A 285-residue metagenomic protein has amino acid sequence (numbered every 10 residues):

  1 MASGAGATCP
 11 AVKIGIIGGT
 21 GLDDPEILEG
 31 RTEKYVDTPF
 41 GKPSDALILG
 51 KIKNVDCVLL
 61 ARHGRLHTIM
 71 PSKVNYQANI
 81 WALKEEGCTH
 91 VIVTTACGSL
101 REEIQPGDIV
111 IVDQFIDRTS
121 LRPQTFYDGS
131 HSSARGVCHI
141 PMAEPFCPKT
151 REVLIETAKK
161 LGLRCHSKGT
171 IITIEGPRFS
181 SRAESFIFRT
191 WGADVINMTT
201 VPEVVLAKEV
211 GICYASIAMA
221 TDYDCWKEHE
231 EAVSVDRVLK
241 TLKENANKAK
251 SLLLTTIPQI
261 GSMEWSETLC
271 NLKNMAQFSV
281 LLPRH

Functional and structural regions predicted by a protein language model:
A2-M142: Metabolite-binding pocket within alpha/beta catalytic cores that recognizes anionic/polar moieties
K84-G87, R189, K208: Non-catalytic positions within long, well-ordered alpha-helices that form the structural scaffold/packing of enzyme
T89-H90, D194, C213: Short acidic/polar active-site loop segments enriched in Thr and Asp
P145-T190: Active-site rim beta-loop-alpha module in soluble metabolic enzymes
M198-D236: Zn-dependent metallopeptidase/amidohydrolase metal-coordination segment
C225-A276: His/Asp/Glu-rich mid-to-C-terminal helical/loop segments that flank catalytic regions of hydrolases
M275-H285: Acidic, Ser/Thr-rich low-complexity intrinsically disordered segments
